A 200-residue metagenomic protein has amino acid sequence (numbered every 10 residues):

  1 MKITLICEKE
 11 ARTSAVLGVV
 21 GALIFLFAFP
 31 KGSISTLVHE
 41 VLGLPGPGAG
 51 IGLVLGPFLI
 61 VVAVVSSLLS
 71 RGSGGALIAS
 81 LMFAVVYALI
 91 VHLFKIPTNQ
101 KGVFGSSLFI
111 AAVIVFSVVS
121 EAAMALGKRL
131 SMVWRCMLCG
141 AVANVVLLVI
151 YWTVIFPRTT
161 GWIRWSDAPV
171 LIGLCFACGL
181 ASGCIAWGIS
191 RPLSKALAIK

Functional and structural regions predicted by a protein language model:
K2, K9-L23, L108-W152, W187: Short helix-perturbing small/polar motifs within transmembrane alpha-helices
K2-L69, G74: Hydrophobic transmembrane alpha-helices
K2-T13, G48, G52, L68 (+7 more regions): Membrane-helix interfacial "entry" motifs
S14-V19, P57, V61, G74-L81 (+3 more regions): Hydrophobic alpha-helical transmembrane segments
V20, I24-A28, V62-A63, F83 (+8 more regions): Alpha-helical transmembrane segments of multipass membrane proteins
F29, S33, L37-P45, A125-K200: Membrane-embedded alpha-helical hairpins and interfacial helices in multi-pass inner-membrane proteins
G32-S33, L44-G48, A84-V119: Interfacial aromatic-anchored transmembrane helix boundaries in multi-pass membrane proteins
S67-L89: Ordered, amphipathic secondary-structure segments that act as subunit-interaction surfaces in large macromolecular
